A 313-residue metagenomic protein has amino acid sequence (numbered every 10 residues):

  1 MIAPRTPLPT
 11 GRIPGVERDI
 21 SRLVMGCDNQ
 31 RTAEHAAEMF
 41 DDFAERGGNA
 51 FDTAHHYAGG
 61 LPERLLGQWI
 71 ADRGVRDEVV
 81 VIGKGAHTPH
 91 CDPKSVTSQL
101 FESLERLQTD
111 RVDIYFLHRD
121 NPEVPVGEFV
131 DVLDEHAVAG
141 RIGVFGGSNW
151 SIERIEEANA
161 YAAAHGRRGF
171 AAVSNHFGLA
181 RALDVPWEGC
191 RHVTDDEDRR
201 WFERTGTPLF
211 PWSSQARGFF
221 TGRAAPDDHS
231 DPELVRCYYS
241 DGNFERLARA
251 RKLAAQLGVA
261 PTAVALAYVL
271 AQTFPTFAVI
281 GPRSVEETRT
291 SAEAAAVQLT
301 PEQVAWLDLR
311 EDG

Functional and structural regions predicted by a protein language model:
M1-V79: N-terminal binding-site loop/beta-alpha segment at the start of enzyme catalytic domains that lines or forms
P9-G15, G67-R73, Q99-E105, I155 (+2 more regions): Short amphipathic alpha-helices and their capping/turn segments at secondary-structure boundaries
S21-M25, F51-T53, V81-G83, V112-L117 (+4 more regions): Hydrophobic faces of well-ordered beta-strands that scaffold small-molecule active sites in alpha/beta enzyme cores
V24-E34, K84-K94, H118, P122-E123: Active-site mouth loops of central-metabolism enzymes
T32-F43, C91-L107, E156-A160: Short, acidic/polar
G60-R64, P122-F129: Active-site-adjacent beta->alpha loops and helix N-cap segments on the catalytic face of soluble alpha/beta enzymes
E105-P125: Active-site groove signature of glycoside hydrolases
V124-G313: Beta/alpha (TIM)-barrel catalytic core signal, keyed to glycine-rich beta->alpha loops juxtaposed to Asp/Glu that bind
